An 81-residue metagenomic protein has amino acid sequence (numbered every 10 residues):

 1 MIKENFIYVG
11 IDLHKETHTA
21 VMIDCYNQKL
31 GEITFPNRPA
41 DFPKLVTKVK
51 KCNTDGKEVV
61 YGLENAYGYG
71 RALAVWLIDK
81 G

Functional and structural regions predicted by a protein language model:
M1-G81: Phosphate- and other anionic-substrate recognition elements at nucleic-acid/protein interfaces
